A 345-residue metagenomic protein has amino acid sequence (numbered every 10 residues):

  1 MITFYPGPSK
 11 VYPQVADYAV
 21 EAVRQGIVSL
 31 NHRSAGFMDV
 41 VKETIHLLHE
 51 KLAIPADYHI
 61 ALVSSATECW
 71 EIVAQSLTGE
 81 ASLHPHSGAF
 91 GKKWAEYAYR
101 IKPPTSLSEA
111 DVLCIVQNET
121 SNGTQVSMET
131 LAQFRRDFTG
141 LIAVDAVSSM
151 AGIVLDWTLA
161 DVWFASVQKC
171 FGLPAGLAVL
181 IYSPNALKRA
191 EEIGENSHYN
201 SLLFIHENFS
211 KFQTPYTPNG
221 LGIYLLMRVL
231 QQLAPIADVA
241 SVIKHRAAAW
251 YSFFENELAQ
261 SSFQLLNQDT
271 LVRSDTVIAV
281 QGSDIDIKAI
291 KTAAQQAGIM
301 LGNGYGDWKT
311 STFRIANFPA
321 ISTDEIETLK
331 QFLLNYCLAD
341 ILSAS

Functional and structural regions predicted by a protein language model:
M1, S311-S345: PLP-dependent enzyme catalytic core of the Aspartate aminotransferase-like
I2-L48, L52: Glycine-rich phosphate-binding segment of PLP-dependent enzymes
K10-V11, C170-S252: Active-site C-terminal subdomain of aminotransferase-like
M38-H49, I54-L83, F90-W94: Conserved beta-loop-alpha segment that forms the PLP phosphate-binding cup at the N-terminus of a helix
T44-P55, L230-L266, T292-A293: Conserved PLP-dependent catalytic core of the aminotransferase class-I/II
S106-A151: Active-site phosphate-binding strand-loop segment of PLP-dependent enzymes
W157-Q168: Conserved active-site segment immediately N-terminal to the catalytic lysine that forms the internal aldimine
S262-A293: Conserved PLP-binding catalytic core of the aspartate aminotransferase-like
